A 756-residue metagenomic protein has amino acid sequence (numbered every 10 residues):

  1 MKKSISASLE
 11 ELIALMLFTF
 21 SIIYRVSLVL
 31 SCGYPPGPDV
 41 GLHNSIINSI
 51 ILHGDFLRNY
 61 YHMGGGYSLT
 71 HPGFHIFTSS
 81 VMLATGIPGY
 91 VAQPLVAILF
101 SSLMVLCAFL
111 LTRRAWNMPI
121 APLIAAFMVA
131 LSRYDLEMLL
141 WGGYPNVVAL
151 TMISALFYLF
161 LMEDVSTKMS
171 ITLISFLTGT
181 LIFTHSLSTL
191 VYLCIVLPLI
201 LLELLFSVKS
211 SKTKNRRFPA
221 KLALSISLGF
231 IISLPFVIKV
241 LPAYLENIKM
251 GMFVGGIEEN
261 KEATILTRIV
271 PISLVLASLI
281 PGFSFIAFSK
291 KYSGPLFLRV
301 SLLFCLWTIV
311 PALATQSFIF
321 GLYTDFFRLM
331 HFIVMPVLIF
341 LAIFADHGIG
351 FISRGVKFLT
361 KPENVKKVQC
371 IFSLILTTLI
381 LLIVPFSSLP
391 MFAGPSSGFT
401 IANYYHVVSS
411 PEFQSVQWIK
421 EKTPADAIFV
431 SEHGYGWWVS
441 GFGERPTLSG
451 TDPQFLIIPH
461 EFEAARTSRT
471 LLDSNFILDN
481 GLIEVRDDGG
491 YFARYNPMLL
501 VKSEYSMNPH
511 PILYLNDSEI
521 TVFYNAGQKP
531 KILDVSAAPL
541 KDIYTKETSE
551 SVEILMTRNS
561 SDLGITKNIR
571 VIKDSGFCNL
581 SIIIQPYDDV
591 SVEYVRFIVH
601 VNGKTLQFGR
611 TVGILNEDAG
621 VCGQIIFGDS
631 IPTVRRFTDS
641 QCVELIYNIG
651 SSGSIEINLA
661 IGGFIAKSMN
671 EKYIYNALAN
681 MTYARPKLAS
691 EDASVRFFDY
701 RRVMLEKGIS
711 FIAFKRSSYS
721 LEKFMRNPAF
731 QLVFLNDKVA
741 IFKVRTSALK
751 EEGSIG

Functional and structural regions predicted by a protein language model:
M1-S27, Q369-L379, I755-G756: Start-transfer (signal-anchor) and selected internal transmembrane alpha helices of multi-pass inner/ER membrane
K2-L9, T167-K168, S207-A223, P281-A312 (+3 more regions): Membrane-interface helix-loop-helix junctions at transmembrane boundaries of multi-pass membrane enzymes, predominantly
E11-S154, S397, I401-H406, F429 (+2 more regions): Active-site lumenal/periplasmic loops and adjacent helix-entry segments of GT-C-fold, multi-pass membrane
V29, P36-D39, L136, Y144-P145 (+4 more regions): Transmembrane catalytic cores of multi-pass membrane glycosyltransferases and polysaccharide-assembly enzymes
L106, P145, M250, S293 (+8 more regions): Extracytoplasmic
N146, L190-V191, G321-V356: Hydrophobic/aromatic-rich transmembrane helices and adjacent perimembrane loops
I153-I171: Membrane-interface transmembrane helices that cradle and orient dolichyl/undecaprenyl
L482-A677, M681: Beta-strand/loop-rich accessory regions of lumenal/periplasmic or secreted enzymes, predominantly carbohydrate-active
